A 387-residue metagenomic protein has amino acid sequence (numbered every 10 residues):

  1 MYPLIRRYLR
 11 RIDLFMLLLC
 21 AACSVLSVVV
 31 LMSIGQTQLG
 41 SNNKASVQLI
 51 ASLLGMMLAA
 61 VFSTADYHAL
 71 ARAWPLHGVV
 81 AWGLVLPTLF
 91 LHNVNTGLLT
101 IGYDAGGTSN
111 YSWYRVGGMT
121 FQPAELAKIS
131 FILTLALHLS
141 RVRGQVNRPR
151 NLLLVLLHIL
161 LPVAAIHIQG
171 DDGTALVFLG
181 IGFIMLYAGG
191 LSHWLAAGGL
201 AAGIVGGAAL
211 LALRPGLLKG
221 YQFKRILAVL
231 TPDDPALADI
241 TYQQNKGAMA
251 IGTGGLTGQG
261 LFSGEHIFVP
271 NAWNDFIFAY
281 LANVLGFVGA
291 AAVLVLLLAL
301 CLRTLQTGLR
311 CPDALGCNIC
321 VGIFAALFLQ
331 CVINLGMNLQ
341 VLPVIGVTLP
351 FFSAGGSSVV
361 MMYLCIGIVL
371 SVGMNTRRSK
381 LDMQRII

Functional and structural regions predicted by a protein language model:
M1-L18, C23, V29-Q169, A325 (+4 more regions): Membrane-helix boundary/helix-loop-helix interface segments in multi-pass membrane proteins
I34, A124, L153-L186, L213-G216 (+1 more regions): Helix-loop-helix junctions and helix-breaking kinks within/between transmembrane helices of multi-pass membrane
I50-G55, A127-K128, N283-L302: Hydrophobic alpha-helical transmembrane segments
A65, T134, A208, L217 (+5 more regions): Transmembrane alpha-helix boundary/anchor motif
A105-W113, G198-A292, P312-G316: Hydrophobic, glycine- and aromatic-enriched re-entrant/interface helices and adjoining loop segments
L139, L176, I181-L195, E265-G289 (+1 more regions): Interfacial segments of multi-pass membrane proteins
A175-L186, A202-I204, L298, C365-G367: Hydrophobic transmembrane alpha-helices of multi-pass, membrane-embedded glycosylation machinery
V288-C331: Hydrophobic transmembrane alpha-helices and their immediate junctions
